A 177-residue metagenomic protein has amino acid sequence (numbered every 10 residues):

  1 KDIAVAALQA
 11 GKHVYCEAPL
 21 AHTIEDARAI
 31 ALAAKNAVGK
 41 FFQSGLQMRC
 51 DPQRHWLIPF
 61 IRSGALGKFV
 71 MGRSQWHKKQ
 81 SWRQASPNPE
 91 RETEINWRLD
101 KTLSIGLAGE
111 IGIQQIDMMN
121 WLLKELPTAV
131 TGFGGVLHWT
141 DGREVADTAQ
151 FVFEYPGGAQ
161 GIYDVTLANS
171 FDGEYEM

Functional and structural regions predicted by a protein language model:
D2-C50, G64: Beta-strand-loop-alpha-helix segment that lines the small-molecule cofactor/substrate pocket of alpha/beta enzymes
N36-R143, F151-F153, Q160, N169-E176: Predominantly a Rossmann-like dinucleotide-binding segment in NAD(P)-dependent oxidoreductases
V165: His/Glu-rich zincin catalytic helix
